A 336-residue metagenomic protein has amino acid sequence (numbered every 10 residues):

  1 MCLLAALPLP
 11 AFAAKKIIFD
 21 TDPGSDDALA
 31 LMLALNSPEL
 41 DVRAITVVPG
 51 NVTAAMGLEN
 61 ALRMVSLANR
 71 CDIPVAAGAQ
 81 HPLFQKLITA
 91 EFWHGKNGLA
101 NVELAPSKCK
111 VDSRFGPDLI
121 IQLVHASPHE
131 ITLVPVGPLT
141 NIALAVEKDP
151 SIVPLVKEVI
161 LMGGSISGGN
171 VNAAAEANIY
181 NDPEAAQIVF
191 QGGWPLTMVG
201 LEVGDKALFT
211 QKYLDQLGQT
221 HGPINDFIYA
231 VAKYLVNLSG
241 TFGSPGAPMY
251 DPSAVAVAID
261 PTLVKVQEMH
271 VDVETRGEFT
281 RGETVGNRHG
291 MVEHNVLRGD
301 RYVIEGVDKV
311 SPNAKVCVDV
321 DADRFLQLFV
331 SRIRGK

Functional and structural regions predicted by a protein language model:
M1-P8: Bacterial N-terminal signal peptides
L9-A13: Sec/Tat signal peptide C-region and signal peptidase I cleavage site
A14-I17, L58-A126, K309-V316, V320 (+3 more regions): Metal-dependent C-N hydrolase catalytic cores
A14-K15, M32-N36, D41-V42, Y180 (+2 more regions): Conformational coupling and interaction surfaces
A14-T21, S25-R63, N97, E103-K206 (+1 more regions): Active-site histidine-anchored catalytic micro-motif
V75, V189, V255: A residue-level signal for conserved active-site and pocket-lining positions in enzyme catalytic cores
